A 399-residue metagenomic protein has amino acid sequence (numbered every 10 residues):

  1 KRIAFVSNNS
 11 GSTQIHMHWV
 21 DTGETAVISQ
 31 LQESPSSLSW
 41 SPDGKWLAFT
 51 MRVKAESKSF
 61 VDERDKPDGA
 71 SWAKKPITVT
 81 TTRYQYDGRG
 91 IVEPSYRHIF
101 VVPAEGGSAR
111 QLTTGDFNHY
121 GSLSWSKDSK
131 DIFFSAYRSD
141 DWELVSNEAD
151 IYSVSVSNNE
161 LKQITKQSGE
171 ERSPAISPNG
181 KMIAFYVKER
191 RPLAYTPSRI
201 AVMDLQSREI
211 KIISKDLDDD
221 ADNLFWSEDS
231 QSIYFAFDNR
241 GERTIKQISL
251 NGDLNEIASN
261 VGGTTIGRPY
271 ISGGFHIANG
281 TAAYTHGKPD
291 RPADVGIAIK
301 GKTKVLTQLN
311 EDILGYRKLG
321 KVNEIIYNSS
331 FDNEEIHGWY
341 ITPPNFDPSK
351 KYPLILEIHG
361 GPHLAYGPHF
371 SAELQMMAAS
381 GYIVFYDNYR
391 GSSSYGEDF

Functional and structural regions predicted by a protein language model:
K1-Q14, H18: N-terminal cofactor/phosphate-binding cores enriched in small/glycine residues, especially glycine-rich loops such as
K1-V6, E24-T25, Q32-L47, P76 (+13 more regions): Conserved beta-propeller blade repeats
S12-H16, S57-F60, Y96-H98, E143-D150 (+3 more regions): Structural motif
M17-D65, V101, H286-K288, G296-I297: Internal hydrophobic scaffold segments of catalytic domains
W19-G23, P103-G107, S155-N159, D204-R208 (+2 more regions): Short loop/turn segments that connect beta-strands within beta-propeller blades
R52-V102, V145-D150, G296, K300-D312 (+1 more regions): Predominantly five- to eight-bladed beta-propeller fold
I271-F399: Serine-hydrolase catalytic core recognition
